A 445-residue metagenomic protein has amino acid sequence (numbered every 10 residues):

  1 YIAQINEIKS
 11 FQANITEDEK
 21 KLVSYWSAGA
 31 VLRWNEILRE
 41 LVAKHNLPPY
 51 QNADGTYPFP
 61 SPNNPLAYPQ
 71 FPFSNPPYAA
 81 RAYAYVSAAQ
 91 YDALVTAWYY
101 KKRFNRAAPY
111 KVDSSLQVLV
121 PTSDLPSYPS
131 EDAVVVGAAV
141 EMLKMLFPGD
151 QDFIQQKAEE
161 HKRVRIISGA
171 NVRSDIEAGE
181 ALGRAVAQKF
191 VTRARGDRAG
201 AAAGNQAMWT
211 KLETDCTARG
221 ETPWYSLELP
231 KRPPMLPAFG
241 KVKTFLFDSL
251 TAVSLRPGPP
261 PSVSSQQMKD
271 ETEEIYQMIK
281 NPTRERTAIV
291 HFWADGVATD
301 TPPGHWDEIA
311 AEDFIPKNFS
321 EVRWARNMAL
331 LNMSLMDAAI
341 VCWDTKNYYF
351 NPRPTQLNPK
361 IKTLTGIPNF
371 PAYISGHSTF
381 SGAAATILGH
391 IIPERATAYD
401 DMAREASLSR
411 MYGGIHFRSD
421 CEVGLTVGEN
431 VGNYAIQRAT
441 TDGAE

Functional and structural regions predicted by a protein language model:
Y1-E445: Acidic/polar surface patches and capping/hinge elements
